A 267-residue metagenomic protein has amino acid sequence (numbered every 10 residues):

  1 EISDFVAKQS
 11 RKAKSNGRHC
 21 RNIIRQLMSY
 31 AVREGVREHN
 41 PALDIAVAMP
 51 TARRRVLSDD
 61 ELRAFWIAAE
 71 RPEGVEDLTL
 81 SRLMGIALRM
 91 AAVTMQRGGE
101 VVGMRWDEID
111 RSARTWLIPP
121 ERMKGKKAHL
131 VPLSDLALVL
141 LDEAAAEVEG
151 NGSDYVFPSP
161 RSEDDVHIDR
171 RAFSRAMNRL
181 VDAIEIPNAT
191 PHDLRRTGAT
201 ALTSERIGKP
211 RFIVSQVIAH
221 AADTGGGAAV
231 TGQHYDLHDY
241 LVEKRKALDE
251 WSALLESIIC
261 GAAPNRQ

Functional and structural regions predicted by a protein language model:
E1-K12, L27-Y30: Basic/aromatic-enriched alpha-helical hairpins
Q9-N22, R33, R37-V102, S112 (+3 more regions): Basic, Lys/Arg- and aromatic-enriched nucleic-acid-binding interface segment
N16-I23, S58, L83-M84, L133 (+7 more regions): Hydrophobic (often cysteine-bearing) scaffold residues that line and stabilize catalytic clefts of nucleotide/cofactor
M49, V56, L117-G125, L138 (+2 more regions): Catalytic-site neighborhood detector that most strongly recognizes the C-terminal catalytic loop/helix of tyrosine
S58-R63, A113, R122, P132-P187 (+2 more regions): Active-site/catalytic core of tyrosine-dependent DNA strand-transfer enzymes
M90-A91, A201-E205, V217, L237: Short alpha-helical segment immediately N-terminal to, or the first helix within, an HTH/HTH-like DNA-binding domain
E100-V102, A189, A199, G208-A222: Active-site-proximal segment of tyrosine recombinases
